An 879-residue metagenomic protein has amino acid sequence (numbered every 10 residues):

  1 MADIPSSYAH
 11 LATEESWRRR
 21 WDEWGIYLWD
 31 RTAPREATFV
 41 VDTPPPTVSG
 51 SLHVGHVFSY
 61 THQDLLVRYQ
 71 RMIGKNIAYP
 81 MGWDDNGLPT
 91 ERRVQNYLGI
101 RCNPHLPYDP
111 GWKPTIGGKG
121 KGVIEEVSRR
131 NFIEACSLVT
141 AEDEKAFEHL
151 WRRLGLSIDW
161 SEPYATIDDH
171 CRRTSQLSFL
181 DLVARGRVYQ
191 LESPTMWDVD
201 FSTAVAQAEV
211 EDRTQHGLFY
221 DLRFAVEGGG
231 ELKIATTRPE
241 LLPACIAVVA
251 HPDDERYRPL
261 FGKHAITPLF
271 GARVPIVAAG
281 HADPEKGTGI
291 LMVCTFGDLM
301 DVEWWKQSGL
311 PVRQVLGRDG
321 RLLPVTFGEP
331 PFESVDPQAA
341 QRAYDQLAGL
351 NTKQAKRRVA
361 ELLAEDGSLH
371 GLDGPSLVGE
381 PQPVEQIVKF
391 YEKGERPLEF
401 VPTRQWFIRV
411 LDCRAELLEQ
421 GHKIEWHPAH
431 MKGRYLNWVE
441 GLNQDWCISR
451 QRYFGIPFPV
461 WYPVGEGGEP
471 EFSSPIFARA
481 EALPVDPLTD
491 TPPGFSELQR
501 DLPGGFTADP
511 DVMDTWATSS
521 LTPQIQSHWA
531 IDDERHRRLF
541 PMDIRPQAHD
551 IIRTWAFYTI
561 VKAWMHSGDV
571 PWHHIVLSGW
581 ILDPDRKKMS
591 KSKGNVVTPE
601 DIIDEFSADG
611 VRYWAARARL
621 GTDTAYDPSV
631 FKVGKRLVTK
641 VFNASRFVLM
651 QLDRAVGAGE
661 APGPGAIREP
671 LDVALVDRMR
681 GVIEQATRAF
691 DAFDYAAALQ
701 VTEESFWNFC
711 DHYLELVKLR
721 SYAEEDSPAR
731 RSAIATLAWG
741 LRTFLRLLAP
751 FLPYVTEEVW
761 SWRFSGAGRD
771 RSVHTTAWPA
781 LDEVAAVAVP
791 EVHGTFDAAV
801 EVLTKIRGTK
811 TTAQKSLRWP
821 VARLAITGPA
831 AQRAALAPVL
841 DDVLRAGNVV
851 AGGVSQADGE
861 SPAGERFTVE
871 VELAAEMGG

Functional and structural regions predicted by a protein language model:
M1-D253, V277, C294-Q307, P311-P331 (+8 more regions): N-terminal, positively charged nucleic-acid-binding surface of large information/translation enzymes
W21, S161, D168-S202, E209-E211 (+4 more regions): Gly/Pro-rich turn-and-neighbor structural signature
D84, V199, V205-E211, F477 (+7 more regions): Acidic, turn-prone loop/beta-hairpin segments
D143-R152, T174, W446, R636-L649 (+2 more regions): Core structural elements
R213, V293-F296, G504-D511, R545-Q547 (+4 more regions): Conserved phosphate-binding loops in nucleotide/dinucleotide-binding enzymes
A272-V277, A508-F540, D711-L714: Active-site-adjacent "gating/activation" loops or surface patches in catalytic cores
L350-P383: Phosphate/diphosphate-binding loops
K389-G394, I581-D585, M589-A666, S765-R769 (+1 more regions): Catalytic adenosine-cofactor/nucleotide-binding cores of aminoacyl-tRNA synthetases and other
